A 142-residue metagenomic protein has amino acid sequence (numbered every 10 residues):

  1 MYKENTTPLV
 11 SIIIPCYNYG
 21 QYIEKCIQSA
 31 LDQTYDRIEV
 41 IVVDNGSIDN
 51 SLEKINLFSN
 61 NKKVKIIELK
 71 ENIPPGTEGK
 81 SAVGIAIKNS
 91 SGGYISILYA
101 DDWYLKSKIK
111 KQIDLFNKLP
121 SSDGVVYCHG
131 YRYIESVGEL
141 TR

Functional and structural regions predicted by a protein language model:
M1-R142: Nucleotide-sugar donor-binding/catalytic module of glycosyltransferases that assemble extracellular/cell-envelope
